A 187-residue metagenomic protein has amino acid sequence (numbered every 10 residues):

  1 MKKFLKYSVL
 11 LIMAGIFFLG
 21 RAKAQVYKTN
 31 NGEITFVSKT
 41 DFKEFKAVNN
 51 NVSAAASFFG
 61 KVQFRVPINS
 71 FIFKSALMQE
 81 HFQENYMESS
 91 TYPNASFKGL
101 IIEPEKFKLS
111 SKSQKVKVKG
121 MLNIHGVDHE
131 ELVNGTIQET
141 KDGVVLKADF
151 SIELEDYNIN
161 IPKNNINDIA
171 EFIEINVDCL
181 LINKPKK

Functional and structural regions predicted by a protein language model:
M1-Y27: Bacterial Sec-dependent N-terminal signal peptides
K23-K187: Low-complexity, acidic/polar, glycine-enriched regions of mature
